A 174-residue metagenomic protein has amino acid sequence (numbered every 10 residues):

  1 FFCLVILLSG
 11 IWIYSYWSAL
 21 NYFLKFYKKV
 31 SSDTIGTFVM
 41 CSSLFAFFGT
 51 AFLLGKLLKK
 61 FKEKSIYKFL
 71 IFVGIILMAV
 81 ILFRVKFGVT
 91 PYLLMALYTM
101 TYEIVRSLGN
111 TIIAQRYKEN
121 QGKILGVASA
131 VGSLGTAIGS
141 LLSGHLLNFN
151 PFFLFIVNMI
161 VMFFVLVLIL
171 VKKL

Functional and structural regions predicted by a protein language model:
L8-W17, Y102: Conserved extracellular-gate-facing transmembrane-helix segments in secondary transporters
S18-T34: Short amphipathic helix-loop junctions that connect adjacent transmembrane helices in Major Facilitator Superfamily/SLC
L24-K25, L57-L58, L142-N150: Interfacial helix-cap and linker-helix signal at transmembrane-aqueous boundaries of multi-pass secondary transporters
M40-L44, A96, G126-L134: Transmembrane alpha-helical cores of Major Facilitator Superfamily
G49-E63, L147: Helix-to-loop junctions at the C-terminal end of transmembrane segments in multipass secondary transporters
K64-G109: C-terminal transmembrane helical hairpin of 12-TM major facilitator-type secondary transporters
K118-N148: A late C-terminal transmembrane helix in Major Facilitator Superfamily
S143-F163: A membrane-interface helix-boundary motif in multi-pass transporters
